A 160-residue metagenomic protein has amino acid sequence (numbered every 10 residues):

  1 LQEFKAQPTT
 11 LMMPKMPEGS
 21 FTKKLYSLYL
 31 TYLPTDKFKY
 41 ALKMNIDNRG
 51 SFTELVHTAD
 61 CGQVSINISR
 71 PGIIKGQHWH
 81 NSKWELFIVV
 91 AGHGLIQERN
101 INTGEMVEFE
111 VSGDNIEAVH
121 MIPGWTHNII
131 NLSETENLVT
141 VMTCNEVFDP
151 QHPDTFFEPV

Functional and structural regions predicted by a protein language model:
L1-A41: Mid/C-terminal beta-alpha module of Rossmann-like enzyme folds, strongest in SDR-family dehydrogenases/epimerases
F38-Q77: A short glycine-rich, His/Asp/Glu-containing loop-to-beta-strand
F52, G76-H78, I96-E98, A118-M121 (+1 more regions): Short beta-strand His + acidic residue motifs that chelate non-heme Fe in jelly-roll/DSBH and cupin folds
C61, I73-L86, G113-N115: A short beta-loop-beta micro-motif enriched in histidine and acidic residues
P71, T126-H127, E146-F148: Short, solvent-exposed loop/turn segments at secondary-structure junctions
S82-N100: Glycine- and acidic-residue-biased ligand/ion/polar-headgroup-sensing regions
N100-W125: Short acidic-glycine-tyrosine-enriched beta hairpin
T103-E105, L132-V160: Double-stranded beta-helix
